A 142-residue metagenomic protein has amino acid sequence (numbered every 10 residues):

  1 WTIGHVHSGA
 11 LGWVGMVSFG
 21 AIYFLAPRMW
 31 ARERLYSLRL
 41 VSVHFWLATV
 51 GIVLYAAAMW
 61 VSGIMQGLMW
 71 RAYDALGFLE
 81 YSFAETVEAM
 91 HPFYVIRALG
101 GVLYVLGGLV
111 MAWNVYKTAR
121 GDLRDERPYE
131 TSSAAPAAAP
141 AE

Functional and structural regions predicted by a protein language model:
T2-E33, S37-T86, P92-L123: Hydrophobic cores of alpha-helical transmembrane segments in multi-pass integral membrane proteins
L123-A141: Short, highly charged, low-complexity non-transmembrane loops/tails of multi-pass membrane proteins
